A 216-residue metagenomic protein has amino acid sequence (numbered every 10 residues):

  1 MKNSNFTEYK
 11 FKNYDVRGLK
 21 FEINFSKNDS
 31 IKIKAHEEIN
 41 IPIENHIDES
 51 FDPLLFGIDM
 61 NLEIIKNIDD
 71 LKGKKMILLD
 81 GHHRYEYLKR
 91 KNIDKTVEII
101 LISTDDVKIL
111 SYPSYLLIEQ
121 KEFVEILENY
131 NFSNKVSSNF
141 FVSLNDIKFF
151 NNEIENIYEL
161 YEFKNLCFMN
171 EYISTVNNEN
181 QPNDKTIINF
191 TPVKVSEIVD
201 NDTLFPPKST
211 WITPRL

Functional and structural regions predicted by a protein language model:
K2-I77, H83, K89, I93-I102 (+1 more regions): Short alpha-helix boundary/capping and kink motifs at helix termini
N40, D105-K108, V195: A short acidic, often aromatic-flanked loop/helix-cap motif at beta-alpha or helix-coil junctions that lines enzyme
H46-P53, G57, I126, Y130 (+2 more regions): Residues that form generic nucleotide/phosphate-binding pockets
L79-G81, F190-T191: Short His-Asn-centered micro-motif
H83-R84, K194: Alpha-helix capping/helix-boundary segments
E86-Y87, E197: Phosphate- and divalent-cation-binding pockets in alpha/beta enzyme and binding domains that engage nucleotide-derived
I102-D146, D200-K208: Amphipathic, charge-rich alpha-helical segments that serve as recognition/docking helices
F150-L216: Extended, basic/helix-rich recognition subdomains
